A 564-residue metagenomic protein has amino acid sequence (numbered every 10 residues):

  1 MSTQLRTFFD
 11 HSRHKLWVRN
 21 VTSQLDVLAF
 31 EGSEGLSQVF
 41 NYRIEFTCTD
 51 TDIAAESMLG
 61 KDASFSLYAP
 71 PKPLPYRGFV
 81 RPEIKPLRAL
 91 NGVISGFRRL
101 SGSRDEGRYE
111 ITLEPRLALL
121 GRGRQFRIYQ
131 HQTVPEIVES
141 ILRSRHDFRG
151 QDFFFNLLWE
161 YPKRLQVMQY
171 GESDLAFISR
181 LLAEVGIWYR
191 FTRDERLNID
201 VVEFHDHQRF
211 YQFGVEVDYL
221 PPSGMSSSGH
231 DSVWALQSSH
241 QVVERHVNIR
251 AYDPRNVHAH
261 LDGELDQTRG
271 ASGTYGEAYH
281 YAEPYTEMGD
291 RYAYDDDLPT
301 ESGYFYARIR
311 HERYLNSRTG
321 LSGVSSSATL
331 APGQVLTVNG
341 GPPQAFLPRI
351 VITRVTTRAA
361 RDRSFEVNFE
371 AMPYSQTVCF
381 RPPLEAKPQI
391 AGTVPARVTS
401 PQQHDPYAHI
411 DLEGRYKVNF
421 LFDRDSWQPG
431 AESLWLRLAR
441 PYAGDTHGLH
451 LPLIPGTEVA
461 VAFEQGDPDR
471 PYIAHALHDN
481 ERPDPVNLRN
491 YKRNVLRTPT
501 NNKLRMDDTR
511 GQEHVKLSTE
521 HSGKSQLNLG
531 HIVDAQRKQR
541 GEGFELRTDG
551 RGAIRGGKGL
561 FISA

Functional and structural regions predicted by a protein language model:
M1-A564: Amphipathic alpha-helical and helix-coil boundary elements used as assembly and membrane-proximal scaffolds
